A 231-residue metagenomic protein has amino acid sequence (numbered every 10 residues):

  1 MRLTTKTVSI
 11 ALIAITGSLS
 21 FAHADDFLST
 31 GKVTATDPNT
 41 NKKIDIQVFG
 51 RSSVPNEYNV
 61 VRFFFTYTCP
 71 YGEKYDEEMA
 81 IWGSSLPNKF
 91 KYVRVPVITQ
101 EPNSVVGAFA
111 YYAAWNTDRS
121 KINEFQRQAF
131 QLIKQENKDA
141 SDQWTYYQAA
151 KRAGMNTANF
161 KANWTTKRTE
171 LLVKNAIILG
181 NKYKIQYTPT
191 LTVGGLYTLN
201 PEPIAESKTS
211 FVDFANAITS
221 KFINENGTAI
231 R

Functional and structural regions predicted by a protein language model:
M1-S9: Bacterial N-terminal signal peptides that target proteins for export
S9-P102, I177, K182-K184, T219-R231: Extracytoplasmic thiol/disulfide redox context detector
Y58-N59, N88-K91, D118-E124, N156-A158 (+1 more regions): Loop/turn elements at helix/coil->beta-strand transitions in domains of secreted/extracellular proteins
F63, K74, E78-I81, V105-F109 (+9 more regions): Extracytoplasmic/secreted proteins, especially bacterial periplasmic and envelope-associated proteins
Y67-Y71, I98-P102, Q131-E136, R168-T169 (+1 more regions): Solvent-exposed loop/turn segments at secondary-structure junctions within structured extracellular/periplasmic domains
T68, G83-P87, A114-D118, A129 (+6 more regions): Sec/Tat-exported extracytoplasmic proteins
L86-Y112, I122-K151: Structural microenvironment flanking redox-active thiols in thiol-disulfide oxidoreductases
R152-R231: C-terminal cap of thioredoxin/glutaredoxin-like
